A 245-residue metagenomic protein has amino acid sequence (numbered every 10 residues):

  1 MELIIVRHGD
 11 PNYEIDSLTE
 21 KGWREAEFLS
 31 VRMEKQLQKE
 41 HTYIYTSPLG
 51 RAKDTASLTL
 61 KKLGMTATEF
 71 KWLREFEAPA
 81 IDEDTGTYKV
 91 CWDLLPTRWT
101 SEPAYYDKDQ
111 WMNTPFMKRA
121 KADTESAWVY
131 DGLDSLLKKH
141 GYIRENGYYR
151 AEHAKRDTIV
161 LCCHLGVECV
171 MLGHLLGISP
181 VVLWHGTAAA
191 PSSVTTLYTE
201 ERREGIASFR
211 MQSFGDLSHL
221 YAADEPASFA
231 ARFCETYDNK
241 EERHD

Functional and structural regions predicted by a protein language model:
M1-R74: Active-site-proximal alpha-helix that buttresses catalytic centers in soluble enzyme cores
E2-V6, Y45, R156-C163, V167: Beta-strand elements within well-structured catalytic alpha/beta cores of enzymes that handle phosphate/sulfate esters
G9, L165, G215-L217: Active-site metal-binding loops of divalent metal-dependent hydrolases
L18, Y45-P48, A122, S126 (+1 more regions): Aromatic-acidic/polar surface patches that form glycan- and anion
E27, G50-D54, A127, D131 (+2 more regions): A structural signal for well-ordered alpha-helical segments within the folded catalytic domains of diverse enzymes
G64-H140: Phosphate-handling substructures
F76-L95, Y148-T158, V170-D245: Acidic, low-complexity terminal tails and accessory targeting/binding regions of phosphate-metabolizing enzymes
V129-H153, D157-L165: GST-like fold's C-terminal all-alpha helical module
